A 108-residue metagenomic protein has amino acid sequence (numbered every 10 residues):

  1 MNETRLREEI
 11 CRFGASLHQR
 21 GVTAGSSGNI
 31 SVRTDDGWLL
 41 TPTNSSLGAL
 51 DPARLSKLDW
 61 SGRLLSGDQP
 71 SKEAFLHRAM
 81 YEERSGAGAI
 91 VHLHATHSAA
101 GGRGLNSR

Functional and structural regions predicted by a protein language model:
T4-A87: An anion-binding catalytic pocket shared by soluble metabolic enzymes
T43, H94-T96: Anionic group-transfer/hydrolysis microenvironments
I90-H92: Short glycine-aspartate micro-motif
T96-R108: Class I SAM-dependent methyltransferase SAM-binding "motif I" and its flanking Rossmann-like core
